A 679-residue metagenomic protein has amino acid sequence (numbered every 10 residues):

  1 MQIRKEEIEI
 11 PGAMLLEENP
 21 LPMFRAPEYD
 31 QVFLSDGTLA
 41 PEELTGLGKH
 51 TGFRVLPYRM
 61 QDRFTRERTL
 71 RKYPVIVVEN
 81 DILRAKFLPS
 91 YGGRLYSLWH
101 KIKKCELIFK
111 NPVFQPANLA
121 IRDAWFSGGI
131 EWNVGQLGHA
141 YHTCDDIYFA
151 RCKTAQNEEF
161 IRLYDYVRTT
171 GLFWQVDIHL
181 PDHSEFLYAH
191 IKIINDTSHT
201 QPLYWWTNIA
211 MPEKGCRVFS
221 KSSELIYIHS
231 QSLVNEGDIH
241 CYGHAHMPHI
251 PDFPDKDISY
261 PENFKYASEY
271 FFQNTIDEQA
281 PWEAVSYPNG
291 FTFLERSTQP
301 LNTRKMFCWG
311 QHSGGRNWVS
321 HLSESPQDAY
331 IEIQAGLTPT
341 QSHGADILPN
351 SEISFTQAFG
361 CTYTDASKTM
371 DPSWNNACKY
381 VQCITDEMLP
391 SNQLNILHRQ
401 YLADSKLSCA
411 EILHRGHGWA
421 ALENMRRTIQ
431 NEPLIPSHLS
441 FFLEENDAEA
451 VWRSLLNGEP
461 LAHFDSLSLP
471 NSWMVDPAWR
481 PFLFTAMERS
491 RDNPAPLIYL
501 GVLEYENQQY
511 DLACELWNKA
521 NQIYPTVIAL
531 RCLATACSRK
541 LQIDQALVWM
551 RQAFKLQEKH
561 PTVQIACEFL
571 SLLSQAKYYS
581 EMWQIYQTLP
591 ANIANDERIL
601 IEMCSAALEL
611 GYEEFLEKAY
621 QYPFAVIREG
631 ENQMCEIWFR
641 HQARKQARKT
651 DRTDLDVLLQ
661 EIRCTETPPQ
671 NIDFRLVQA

Functional and structural regions predicted by a protein language model:
M1-T45, I76, S90, R94-S97 (+6 more regions): A contiguous, surface-exposed recognition patch within enzymatic or periplasmic domains that forms
T38-E79, S127-E185, K214-G215, G314-S342: Extended, loop-rich substrate-binding clefts of extracytoplasmic carbohydrate-active enzymes
T65, E79, A85-K103, L163-K214 (+2 more regions): Acidic, contiguous internal or C-terminal segments within carbohydrate-active enzymes that form a structured patch used
Q357-N431: Charged, amphipathic alpha-helical linkers/stalks
D476-E488, L512-K519, D544-K555, Y579-A591 (+2 more regions): Alpha-helical repeat scaffolds
A495-Y499, I528-C532, V563-E568, E597-M603 (+1 more regions): Alpha-solenoid helical repeat scaffolds
